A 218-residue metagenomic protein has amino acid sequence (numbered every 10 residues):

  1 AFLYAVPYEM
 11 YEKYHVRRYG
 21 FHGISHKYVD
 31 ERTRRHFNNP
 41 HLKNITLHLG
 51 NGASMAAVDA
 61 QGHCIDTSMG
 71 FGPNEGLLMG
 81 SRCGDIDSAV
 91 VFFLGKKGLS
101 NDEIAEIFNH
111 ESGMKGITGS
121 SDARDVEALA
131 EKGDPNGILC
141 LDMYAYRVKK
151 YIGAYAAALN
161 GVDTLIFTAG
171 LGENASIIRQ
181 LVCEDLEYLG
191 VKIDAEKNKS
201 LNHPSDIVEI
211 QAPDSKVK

Functional and structural regions predicted by a protein language model:
F2-K96: Glycine-rich phosphate-binding loop of actin/hexokinase-like ATP-binding domains
S25, V29, S54, D87-V90 (+9 more regions): General structural feature for long, well-ordered alpha-helical segments within catalytic domains of soluble enzymes
K43-L47, E103-E111, T164-I166: Beta-strand segments within the central parallel beta-sheet cores of soluble alpha/beta enzyme folds
L47, T67, T168, D194-E196: Generic beta-strand/beta-sheet core signal
L49, I166-N174: Glycine-rich beta-strand-to-loop/alpha-helix junction loops that act as flexible
Q61-G62, F108, V148, F167: Buried hydrophobic positions in well-ordered alpha/beta secondary-structure cores of metabolic enzymes
K97-C140: A mobile "lid/hinge" subdomain adjacent to the ATP/sugar-phosphate binding pocket shared across diverse ATP-dependent
I138, D142-V162, G172-K218: Internal helix-turn-beta structural module
